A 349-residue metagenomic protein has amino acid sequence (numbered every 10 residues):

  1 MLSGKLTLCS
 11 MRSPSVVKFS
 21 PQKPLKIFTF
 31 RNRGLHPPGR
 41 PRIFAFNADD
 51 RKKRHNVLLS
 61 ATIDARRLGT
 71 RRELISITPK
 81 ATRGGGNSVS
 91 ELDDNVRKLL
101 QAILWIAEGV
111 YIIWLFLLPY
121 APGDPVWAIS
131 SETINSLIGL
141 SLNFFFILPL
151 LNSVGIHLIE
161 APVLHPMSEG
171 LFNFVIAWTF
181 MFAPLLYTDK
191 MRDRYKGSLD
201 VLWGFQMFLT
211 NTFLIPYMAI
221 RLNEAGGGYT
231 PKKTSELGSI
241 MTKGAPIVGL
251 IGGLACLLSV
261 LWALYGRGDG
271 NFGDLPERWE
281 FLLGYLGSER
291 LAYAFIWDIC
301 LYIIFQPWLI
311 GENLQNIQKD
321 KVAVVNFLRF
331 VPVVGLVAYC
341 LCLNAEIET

Functional and structural regions predicted by a protein language model:
M1-T82: N-terminal chloroplast transit peptides
S88-I106, M241-V248: N-terminal membrane topogenic signal
E108-P125: Alpha-helical transmembrane segments of multi-pass membrane proteins
V126-A161: Extracytosolic (periplasmic/ER-lumenal) interhelical loops and adjacent juxtamembrane/interface segments of multi-pass
S153-I176: Individual transmembrane alpha-helix segments
L202-A219, V325-L341: Hydrophobic, aromatic-rich membrane-embedded alpha-helical segments
L209-G226, L250-G273: Transmembrane alpha-helix/helix-exit interface in multi-pass inner-membrane proteins
E289-T349: C-terminal transmembrane module of eukaryotic multi-pass membrane proteins
